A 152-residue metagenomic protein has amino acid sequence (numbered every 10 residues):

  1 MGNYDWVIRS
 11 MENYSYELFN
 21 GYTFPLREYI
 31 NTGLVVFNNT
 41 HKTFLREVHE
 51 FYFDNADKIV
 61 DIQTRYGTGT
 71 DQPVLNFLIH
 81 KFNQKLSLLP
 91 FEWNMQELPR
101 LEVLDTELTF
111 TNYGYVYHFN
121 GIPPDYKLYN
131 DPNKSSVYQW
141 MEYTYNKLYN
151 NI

Functional and structural regions predicted by a protein language model:
M1-I152: Glycosyltransferase catalytic domains, chiefly GT-A lineage
